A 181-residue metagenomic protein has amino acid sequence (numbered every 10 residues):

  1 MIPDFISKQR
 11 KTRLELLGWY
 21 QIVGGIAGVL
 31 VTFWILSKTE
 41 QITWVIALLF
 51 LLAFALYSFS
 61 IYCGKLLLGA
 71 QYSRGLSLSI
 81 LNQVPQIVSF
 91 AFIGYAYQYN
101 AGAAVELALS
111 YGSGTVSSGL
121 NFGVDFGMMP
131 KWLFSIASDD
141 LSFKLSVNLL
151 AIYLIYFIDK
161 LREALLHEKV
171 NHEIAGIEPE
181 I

Functional and structural regions predicted by a protein language model:
M1-I181: Topology signature of small-to-medium multi-pass alpha-helical membrane proteins
